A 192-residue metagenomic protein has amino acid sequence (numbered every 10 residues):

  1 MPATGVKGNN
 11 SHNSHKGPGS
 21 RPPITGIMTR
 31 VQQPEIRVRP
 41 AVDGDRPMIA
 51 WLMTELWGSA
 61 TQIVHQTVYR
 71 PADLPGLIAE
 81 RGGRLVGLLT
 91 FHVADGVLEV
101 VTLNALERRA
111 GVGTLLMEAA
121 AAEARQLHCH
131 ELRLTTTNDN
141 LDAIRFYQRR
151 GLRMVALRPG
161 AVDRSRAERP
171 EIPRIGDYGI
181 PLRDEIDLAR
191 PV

Functional and structural regions predicted by a protein language model:
M1-T29: N-terminal amphipathic/basic-hydrophobic helices that include classical n-h-c signal peptides and signal-anchor
R21-G44, I186, V192: Conserved N-terminal entry element of GNAT/NAT acetyltransferase domains
P40-R108, T114-E118, R183, P191: Acetyl-CoA-dependent GNAT
V64-Q66, E171-G179: Short, P/G- and charge-enriched loop/turn segments at secondary-structure junctions
A110-A122, R145-R149: Conserved acetyl-CoA-binding loop-helix of GNAT-fold acetyltransferases
A124-T136: Conserved GNAT acetyl-CoA-binding A-motif
L134-A143, V155, P159-R166: Conserved beta-strand-loop-alpha-helix junction that forms the acyl-donor binding cleft
